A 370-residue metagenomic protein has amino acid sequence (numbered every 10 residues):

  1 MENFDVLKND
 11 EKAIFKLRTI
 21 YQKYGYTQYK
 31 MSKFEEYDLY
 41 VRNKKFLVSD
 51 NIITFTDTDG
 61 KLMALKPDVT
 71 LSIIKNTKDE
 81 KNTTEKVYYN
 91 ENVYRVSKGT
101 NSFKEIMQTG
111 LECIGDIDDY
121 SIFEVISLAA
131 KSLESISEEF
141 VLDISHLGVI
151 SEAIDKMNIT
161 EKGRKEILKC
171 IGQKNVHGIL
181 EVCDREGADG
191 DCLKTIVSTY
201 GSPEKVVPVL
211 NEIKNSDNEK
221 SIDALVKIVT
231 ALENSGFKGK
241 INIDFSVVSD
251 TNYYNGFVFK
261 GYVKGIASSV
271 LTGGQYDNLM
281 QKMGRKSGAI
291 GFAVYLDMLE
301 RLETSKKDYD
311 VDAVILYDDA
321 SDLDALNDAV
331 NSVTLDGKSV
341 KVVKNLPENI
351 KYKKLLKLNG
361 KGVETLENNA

Functional and structural regions predicted by a protein language model:
M1-K66, F123, S127: TRNA-binding/sensing appendages of the translation machinery
N9-I20, E36, D68-K81, Y88-S137 (+1 more regions): Positively charged, Gly/Ser-enriched RNA/tRNA-binding surfaces
Q28-M31, V87-Y89, V141-S145, N242-D244: A structural signal for short, well-ordered beta-strand segments and their strand-loop junctions that often border
M31-D50, S145-D155, V247-G256, N349-K353: Beta-rich nucleic-acid/ligand-interaction surfaces
N51-D57, I159-E181, V263: Acidic, His- and aromatic-enriched active-site or binding-groove loops in soluble protein domains that engage sugars
T54-L65, K169-G172, G274, K361-A370: Short, basic, helix/turn surface patches
L65, S145, V294: A conserved hydrophobic position in a structured secondary element of the catalytic/binding core that shapes
S135-I167, H177-G178, D184-A188: Extended alpha-helical scaffolds
